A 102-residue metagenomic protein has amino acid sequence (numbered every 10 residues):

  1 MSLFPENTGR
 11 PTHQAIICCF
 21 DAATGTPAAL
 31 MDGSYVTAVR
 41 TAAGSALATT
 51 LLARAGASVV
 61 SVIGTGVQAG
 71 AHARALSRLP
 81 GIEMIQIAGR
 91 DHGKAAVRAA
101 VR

Functional and structural regions predicted by a protein language model:
M1-A57: Phosphate/diphosphate ligand-binding glycine-rich loop within oxidoreductases
V60-S61: Conserved beta-strand elements of the Class I
G64-G66: Glycine-rich Rossmann-fold phosphate-binding loop(s) that bind the pyrophosphate of adenine dinucleotide cofactors
A69-G70: N-terminal Rossmann-fold NAD(P) dinucleotide-binding loop
A73, S77: Gly/Ala-rich phosphate-binding loop of Rossmann-like dinucleotide-binding domains, activating on the conserved
R78-R102: NAD(P)-binding Rossmann-fold cofactor-contacting core
